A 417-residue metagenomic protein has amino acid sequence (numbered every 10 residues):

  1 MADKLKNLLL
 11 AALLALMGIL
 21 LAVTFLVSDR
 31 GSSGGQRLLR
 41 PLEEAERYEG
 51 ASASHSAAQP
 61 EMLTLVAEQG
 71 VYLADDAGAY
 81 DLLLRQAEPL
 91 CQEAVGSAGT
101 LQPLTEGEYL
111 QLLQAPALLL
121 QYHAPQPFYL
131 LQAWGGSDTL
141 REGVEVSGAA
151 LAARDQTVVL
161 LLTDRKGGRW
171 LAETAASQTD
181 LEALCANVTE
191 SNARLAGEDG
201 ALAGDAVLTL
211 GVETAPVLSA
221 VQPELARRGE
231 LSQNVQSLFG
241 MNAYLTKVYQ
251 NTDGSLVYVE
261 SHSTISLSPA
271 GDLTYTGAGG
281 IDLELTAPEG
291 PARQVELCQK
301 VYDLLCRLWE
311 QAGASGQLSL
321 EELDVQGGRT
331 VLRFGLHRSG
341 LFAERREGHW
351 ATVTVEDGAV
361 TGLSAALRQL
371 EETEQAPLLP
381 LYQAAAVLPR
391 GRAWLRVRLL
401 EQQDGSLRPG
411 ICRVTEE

Functional and structural regions predicted by a protein language model:
M1-L10: N-terminal positive-inside, membrane-proximal cytosolic segments immediately preceding the first
A15-R293, E417: Preferential activation on post-signal-peptide N-terminal prodomains/segments of secreted or lumenal proteins
E145-S147, M241-Y249, E260-T264, A312-E321 (+2 more regions): Short small/polar-residue motifs
R154-Q156, E344-W350: Short, surface-exposed coil-to-beta transition loops
G279-R345, A359-E417: Segments that shape or occlude catalytic/ligand-binding pockets
V353: Hydrophobic alpha-helical positions that pack around
E356: Short, ordered coil/turn segments that flank beta-strands lining enzyme active or ligand-binding pockets
